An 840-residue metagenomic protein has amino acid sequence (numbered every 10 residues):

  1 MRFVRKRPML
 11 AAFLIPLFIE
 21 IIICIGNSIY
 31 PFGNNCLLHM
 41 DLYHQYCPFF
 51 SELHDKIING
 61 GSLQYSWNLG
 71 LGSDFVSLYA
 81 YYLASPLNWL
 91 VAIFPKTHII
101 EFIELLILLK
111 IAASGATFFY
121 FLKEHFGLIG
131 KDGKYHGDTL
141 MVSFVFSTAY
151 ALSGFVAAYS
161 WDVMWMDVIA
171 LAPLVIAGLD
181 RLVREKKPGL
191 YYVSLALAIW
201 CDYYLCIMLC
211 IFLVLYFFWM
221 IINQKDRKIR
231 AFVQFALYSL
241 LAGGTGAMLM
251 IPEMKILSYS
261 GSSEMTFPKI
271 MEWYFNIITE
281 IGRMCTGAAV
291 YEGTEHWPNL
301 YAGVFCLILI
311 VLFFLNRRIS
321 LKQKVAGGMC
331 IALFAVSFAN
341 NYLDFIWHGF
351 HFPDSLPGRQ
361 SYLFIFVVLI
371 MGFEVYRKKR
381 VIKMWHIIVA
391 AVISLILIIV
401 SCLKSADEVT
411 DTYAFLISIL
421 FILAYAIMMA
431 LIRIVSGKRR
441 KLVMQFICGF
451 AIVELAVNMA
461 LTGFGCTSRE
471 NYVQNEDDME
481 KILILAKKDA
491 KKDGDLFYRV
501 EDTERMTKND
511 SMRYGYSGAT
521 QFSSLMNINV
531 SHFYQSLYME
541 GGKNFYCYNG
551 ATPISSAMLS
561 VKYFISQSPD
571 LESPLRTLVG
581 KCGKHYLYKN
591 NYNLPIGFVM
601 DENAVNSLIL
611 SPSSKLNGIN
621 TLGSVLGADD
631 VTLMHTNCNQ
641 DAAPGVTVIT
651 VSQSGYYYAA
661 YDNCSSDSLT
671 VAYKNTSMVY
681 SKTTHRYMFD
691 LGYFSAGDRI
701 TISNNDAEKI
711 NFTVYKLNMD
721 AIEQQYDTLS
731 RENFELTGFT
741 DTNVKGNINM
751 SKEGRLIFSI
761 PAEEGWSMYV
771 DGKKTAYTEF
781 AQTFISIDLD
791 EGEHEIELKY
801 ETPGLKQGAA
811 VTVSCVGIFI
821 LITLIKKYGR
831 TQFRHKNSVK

Functional and structural regions predicted by a protein language model:
R2-R5, F49, K131, D629-K840: Active-site-proximal, structured, solvent-exposed surfaces of multi-pass membrane proteins that position macromolecular
P8-D41, P48, L240-E253, A332-A335 (+1 more regions): Transmembrane signal-anchor helices characteristic of membrane glycosylation enzymes that use polyprenol
P16-E20, L108-H125, D138-N223, Q234-M254 (+2 more regions): Membrane-embedded helix bundles of polyisoprenyl
P16-G115, T148-I169, L257-S262, T266-T294 (+2 more regions): Membrane-interface coil-to-helix junctions
H44-L53, A80, P86, A231-F235 (+6 more regions): Periplasmic/ER-lumenal interhelical loops and adjacent helix-loop junctions in multi-pass membrane proteins
S114-L122, L171-V183, I211-W219, L307-F314 (+4 more regions): Transmembrane alpha-helical segments
K186, L205, V325-F345, H351-D478 (+1 more regions): Contiguous transmembrane helix-bundle modules in multi-pass membrane proteins
F450-V473, K487-M558, Y592-P595, V599-I619 (+4 more regions): Extracytoplasmic/lumenal acceptor-recognition loop(s) of multi-pass membrane glycoenzymes
